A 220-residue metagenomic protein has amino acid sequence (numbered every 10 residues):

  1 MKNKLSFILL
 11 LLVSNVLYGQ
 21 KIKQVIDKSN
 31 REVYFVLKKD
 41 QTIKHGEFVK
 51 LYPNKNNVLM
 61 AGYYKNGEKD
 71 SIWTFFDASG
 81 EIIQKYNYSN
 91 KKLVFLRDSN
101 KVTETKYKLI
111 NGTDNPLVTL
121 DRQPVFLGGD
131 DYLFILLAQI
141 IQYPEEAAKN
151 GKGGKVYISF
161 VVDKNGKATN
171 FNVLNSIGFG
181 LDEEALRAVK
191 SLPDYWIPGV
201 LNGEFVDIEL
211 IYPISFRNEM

Functional and structural regions predicted by a protein language model:
M1-V25, L137, M220: Bacterial Sec-dependent N-terminal signal peptides
K21-M220: Charge-biased low-complexity segments
